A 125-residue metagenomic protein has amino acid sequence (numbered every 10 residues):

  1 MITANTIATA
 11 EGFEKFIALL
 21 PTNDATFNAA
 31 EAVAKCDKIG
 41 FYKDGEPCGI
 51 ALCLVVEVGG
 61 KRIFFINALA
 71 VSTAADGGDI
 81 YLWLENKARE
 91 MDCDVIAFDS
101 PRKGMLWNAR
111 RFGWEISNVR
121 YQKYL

Functional and structural regions predicted by a protein language model:
M1-T26: Short amphipathic alpha-helix that is part of the acyltransferase structural core
T3-A4, G113-S117: Short secondary-structure junctions
L19-G40: Active-site rim helix/loop that mediates acceptor-substrate recognition in acyltransferases
A29-A30, L54-V56, N86: Short, flexible, glycine/charge-rich loop motifs used to bind or transfer phosphoryl groups or to couple energy/partner
K35-A75: Conserved donor-binding loop and adjoining core beta-sheet/short helix segment in diverse acyl/aminoacyl transferases
K61-F112: Acyl-donor binding region in acyl/amide transferases
E115-L125: Conserved catalytic-core motifs of GNAT/GCN5-like acyltransferases
